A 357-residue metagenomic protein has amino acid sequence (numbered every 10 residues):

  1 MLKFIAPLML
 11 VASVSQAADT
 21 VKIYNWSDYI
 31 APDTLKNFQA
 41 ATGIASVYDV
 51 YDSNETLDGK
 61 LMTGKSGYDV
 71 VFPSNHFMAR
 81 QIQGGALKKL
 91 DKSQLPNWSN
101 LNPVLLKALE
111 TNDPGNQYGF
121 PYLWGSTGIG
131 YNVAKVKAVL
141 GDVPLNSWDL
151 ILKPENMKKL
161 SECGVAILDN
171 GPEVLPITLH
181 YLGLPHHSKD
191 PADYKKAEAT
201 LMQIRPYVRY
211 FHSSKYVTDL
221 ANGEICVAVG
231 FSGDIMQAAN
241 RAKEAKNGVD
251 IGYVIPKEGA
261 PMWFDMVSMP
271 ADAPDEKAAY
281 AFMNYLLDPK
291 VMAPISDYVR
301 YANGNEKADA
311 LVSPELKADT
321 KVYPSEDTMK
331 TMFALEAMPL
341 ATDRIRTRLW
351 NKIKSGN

Functional and structural regions predicted by a protein language model:
A18-Q81: Early extracytoplasmic/lumenal segment of secretory-pathway proteins
F77-R80, V227-N247: A ligand-binding cleft/hinge motif common to bilobed small-molecule-binding domains
M78, I82-Y207, V217-A221: Extracytoplasmic ligand-binding site segments that recognize negatively charged/polar headgroups
K88-S99, D149, A245-P261, P270-A273: Short beta-strand->loop
G130-K135, H180-L184, W263-D275, P294: A bilobed periplasmic-binding-protein/Venus flytrap-type ligand-binding module shared by bacterial periplasmic
Y194-Q203, R209, N247-S268: Periplasmic-binding protein-like
T218, E326-N357: Conserved C-terminal helix/tail region of periplasmic/extracytoplasmic solute-binding proteins
D265, P270-T331: Mature extracytoplasmic/periplasmic domains
